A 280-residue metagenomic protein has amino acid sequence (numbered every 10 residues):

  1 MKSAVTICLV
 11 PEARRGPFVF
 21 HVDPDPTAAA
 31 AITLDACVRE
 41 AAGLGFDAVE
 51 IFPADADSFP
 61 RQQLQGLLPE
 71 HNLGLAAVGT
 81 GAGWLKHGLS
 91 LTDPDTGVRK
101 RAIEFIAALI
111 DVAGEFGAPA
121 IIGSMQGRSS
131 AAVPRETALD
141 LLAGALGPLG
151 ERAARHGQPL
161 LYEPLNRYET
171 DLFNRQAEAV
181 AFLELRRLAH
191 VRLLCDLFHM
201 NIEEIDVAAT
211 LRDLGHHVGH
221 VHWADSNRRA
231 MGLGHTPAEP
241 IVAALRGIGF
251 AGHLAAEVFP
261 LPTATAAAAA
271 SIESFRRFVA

Functional and structural regions predicted by a protein language model:
M1-A108, G114, E273-A280: N-terminal pre-domain/capping segments
S3-I7, R15-P17, V49-I51, L73-T80 (+5 more regions): Hydrophobic faces of well-ordered beta-strands that scaffold small-molecule active sites in alpha/beta enzyme cores
P11-R14, F18-A31, D93-G97, E169-F173 (+4 more regions): Gly/Pro-rich active-site loop or hairpin
A28-A31, L89-R192: Active-site acidic/histidine proton-transfer and metal-coordination neighborhood in alpha/beta enzyme cores
V38-G43, D57-T80, A108-G117, G147-H156 (+3 more regions): Acidic (Asp/Glu)-rich catalytic clusters
A41, V49, L68, A102 (+7 more regions): Conserved, mostly hydrophobic/aromatic
S58, L85-K86, S130, E163 (+3 more regions): Generic structural signal for helix capping and beta-alpha/helix-loop junctions
Q63-L75, S130-A145, L172-L185, L211-R212 (+2 more regions): Short, electropositive alpha-helical surface patch
